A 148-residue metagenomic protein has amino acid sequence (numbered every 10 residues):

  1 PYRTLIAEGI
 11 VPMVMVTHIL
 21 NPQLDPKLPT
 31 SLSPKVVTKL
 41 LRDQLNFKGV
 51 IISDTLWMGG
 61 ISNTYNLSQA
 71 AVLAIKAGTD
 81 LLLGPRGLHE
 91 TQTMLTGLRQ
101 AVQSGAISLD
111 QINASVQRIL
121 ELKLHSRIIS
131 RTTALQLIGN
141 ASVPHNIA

Functional and structural regions predicted by a protein language model:
P1-V11, Q44-K48: A structural motif corresponding to the C-terminal end of an alpha-helix and its immediate exit/capping segment
I6-L28, T55: Short acidic, glycine-rich surface-loop motifs adjacent to enzyme active sites
P12-V16, G49-L56, L82-L83, I119: Hydrophobic faces of well-ordered beta-strands that scaffold small-molecule active sites in alpha/beta enzyme cores
T17-L20, T55-W57, T133-N140: Short linear capping/connector segments at secondary-structure termini
L20-Q23, W57-G59, G87-E90: Solvent-exposed loop/turn segments at secondary-structure junctions within structured extracellular/periplasmic domains
T30-I52: Alpha-helix-loop-beta-strand connector modules within alpha/beta enzyme cores
P34, D43-Q44, S62-A148: Preference for extracellular/luminal or secreted protein segments
